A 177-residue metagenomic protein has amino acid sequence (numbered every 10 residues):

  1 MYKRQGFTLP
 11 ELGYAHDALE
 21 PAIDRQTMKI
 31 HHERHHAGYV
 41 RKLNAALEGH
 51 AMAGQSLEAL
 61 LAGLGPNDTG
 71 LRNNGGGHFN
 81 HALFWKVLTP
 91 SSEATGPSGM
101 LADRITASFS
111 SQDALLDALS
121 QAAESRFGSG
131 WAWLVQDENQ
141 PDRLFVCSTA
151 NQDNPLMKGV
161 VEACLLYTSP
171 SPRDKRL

Functional and structural regions predicted by a protein language model:
M1-Q5, Y167-D174: Conserved small/polar residues in nucleotide/adenosyl-binding loops
R4-A15: Acidic, low-complexity proline/glycine-rich segments
D17-L19: Short, solvent-exposed loop/turn elements at domain surfaces
P21-A37, L57-F79, R104, N151-L165: Alpha-helical scaffold segments that form or flank carboxylate-/histidine-based iron centers
A45, G49-G54, G63-G75, N80 (+2 more regions): All-alpha RGS (Regulator of G-protein Signaling) helical domain and cognate RGS-like helical scaffolds
Q121-S169: An amphipathic alpha-helical core segment
